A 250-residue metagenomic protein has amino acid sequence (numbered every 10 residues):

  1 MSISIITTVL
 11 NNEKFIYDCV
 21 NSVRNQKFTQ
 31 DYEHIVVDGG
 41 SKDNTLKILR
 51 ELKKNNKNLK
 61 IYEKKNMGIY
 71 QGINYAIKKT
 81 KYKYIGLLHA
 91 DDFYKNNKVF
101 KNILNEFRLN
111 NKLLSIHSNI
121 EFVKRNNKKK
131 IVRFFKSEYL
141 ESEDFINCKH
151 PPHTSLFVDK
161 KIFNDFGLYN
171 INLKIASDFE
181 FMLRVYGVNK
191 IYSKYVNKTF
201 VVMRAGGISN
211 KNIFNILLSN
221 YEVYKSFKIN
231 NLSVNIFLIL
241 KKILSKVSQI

Functional and structural regions predicted by a protein language model:
M1-S4, E33, E180: Cell-envelope/extracellular polymer assembly enzymes that use nucleotide-activated donors
N21-D31: Short, acidic, metal-binding catalytic loop of nucleotide-sugar glycosyltransferases
D31-G40, Y62-K64: Short beta-strand/loop segment that forms part of the nucleotide-sugar
D38-K47, H89: A conserved acidic beta->alpha catalytic loop
E63-T80: Glycine-rich, basic loop-to-helix element that forms the pyrophosphate-binding segment of sugar-nucleotide handling
I85: Short aromatic/hydrophobic "clamp" motif used to bind/position activated sugar donors
N97-I131: Conserved donor NDP-sugar-binding/catalytic core segment of glycosyltransferases
F135-E222, S226: Conserved nucleotide-sugar donor-binding catalytic segment
